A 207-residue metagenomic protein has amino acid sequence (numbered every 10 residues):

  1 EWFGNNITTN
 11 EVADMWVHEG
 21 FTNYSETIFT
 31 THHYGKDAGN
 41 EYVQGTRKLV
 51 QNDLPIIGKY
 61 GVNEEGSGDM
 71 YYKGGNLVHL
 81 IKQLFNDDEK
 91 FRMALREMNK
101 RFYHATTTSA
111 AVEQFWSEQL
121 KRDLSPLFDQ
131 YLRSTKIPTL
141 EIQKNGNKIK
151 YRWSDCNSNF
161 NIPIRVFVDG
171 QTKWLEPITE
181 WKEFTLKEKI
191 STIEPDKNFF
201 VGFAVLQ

Functional and structural regions predicted by a protein language model:
E1-C156, Q171: Hydrophobic alpha-helical and helix-loop surface patches within well-folded domains that function as non-catalytic
A94-F102, P177, F184, A204: Compositionally biased, low-hydrophobicity segments enriched in charged and small polar residues
L124-S125, L140, K144-N198: Beta-strand-rich binding/interaction modules
K197-Q207: Short acidic/polar inter-strand loop motif in beta-rich domains
